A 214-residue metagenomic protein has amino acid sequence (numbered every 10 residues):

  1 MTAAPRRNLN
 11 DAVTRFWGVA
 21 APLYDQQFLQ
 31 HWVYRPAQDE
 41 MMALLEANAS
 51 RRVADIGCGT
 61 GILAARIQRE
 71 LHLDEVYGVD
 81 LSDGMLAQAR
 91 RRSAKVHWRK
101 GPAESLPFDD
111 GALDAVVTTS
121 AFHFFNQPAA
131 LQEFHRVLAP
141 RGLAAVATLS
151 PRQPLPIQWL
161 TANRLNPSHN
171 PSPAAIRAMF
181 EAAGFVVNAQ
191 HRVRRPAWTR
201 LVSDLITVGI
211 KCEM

Functional and structural regions predicted by a protein language model:
M1-A47, I62-R66, M85, W159-L160: Conserved class I S-adenosyl-L-methionine
A54-I56, T60-S105: Class I SAM-dependent methyltransferase SAM/SAH-binding core
V117: A conserved beta-strand element that flanks and buttresses the S-adenosyl-L-methionine
P128-L143: A short glycine-rich, Lys/Arg-flanked "PGG" loop and its adjoining helix->strand segment in the class I
V146-T148: Acidic carboxylate diad motif detector
S150-P167: Short, glycine-/aromatic-enriched active-site segment of Class I SAM-dependent methyltransferases
S168-G184: Short alpha-helix
R194-M214: Core SAM-dependent methyltransferase catalytic element
